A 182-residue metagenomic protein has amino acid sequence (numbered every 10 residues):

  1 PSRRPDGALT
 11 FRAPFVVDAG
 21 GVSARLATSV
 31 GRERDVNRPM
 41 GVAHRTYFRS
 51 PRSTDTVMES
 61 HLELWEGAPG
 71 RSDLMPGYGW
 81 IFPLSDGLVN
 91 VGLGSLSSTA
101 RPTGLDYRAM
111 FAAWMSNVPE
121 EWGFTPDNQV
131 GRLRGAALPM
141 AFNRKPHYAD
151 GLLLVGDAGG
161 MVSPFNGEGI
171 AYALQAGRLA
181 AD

Functional and structural regions predicted by a protein language model:
P1, F15-V16, L133-R134, A180-A181: Generic low-polarity alpha-helical segments
P1-P126: Predominantly flavin-linked oxidoreductase catalytic cores and closely associated redox partners
R49-R52, A176-D182: A short, conserved beta-to-alpha structural element at the edge of catalytic cores that scaffolds binding
T99-A180: FAD/FMN-dependent oxidoreductases across multiple families
